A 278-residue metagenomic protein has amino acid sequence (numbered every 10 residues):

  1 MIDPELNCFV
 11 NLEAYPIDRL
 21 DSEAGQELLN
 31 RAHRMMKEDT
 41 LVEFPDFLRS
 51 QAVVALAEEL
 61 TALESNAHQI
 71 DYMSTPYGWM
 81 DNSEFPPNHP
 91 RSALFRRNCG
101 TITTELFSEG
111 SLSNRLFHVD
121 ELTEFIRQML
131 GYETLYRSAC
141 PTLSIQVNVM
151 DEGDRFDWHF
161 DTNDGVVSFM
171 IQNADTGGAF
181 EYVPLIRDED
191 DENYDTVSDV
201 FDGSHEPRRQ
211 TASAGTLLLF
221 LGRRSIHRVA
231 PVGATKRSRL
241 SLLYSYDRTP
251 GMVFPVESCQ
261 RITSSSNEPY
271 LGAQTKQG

Functional and structural regions predicted by a protein language model:
M1-E38, E268-G278: Fe(II)/2-oxoglutarate
L29, V53-V54: Short functional linear motifs
L41-L48, T211: Short amphipathic
L48-R49, E59-L63, A67, E84-C140: Signature of the catalytic double-stranded beta-helix
E58, A62-S83, V183: Short, solvent-exposed beta-strand-terminating loops
F107-N114, T123-L217, P255: Catalytic core of non-heme Fe(II) oxygenases with the double-stranded beta-helix
A179-G278: Catalytic core of Fe(II)/2-oxoglutarate
